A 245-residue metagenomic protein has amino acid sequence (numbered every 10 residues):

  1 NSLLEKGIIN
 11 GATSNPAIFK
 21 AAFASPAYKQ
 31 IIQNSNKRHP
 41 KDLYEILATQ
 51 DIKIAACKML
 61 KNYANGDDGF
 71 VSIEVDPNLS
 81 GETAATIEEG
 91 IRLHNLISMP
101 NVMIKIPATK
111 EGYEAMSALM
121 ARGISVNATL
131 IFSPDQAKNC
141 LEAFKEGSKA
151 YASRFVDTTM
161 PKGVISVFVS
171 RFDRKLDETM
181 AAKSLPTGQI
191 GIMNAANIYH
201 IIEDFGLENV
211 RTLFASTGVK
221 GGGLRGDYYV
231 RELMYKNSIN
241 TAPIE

Functional and structural regions predicted by a protein language model:
N1-I31: An N-terminal structural lobe/cap that precedes and organizes the functional/catalytic core across diverse proteins
N10-T13, D68-S72, N101-K105, G123-N127 (+2 more regions): Structural preference for beta-strand elements that scaffold enzyme active sites
N15, I73, I104, L119 (+2 more regions): Conserved, mostly hydrophobic/aromatic
P16-I18, G69, V75-L79, A108-G112 (+3 more regions): Active-site-proximal loop/turn and secondary-structure-junction residues that shape catalytic pockets, frequently
I18-K20, P26-A115: Active-site beta->alpha loop and helix N-cap motifs at the rims of alpha/beta catalytic domains
Y28-I32, A121, K145-G147: Short, hinge-like loop/turn segments at secondary-structure boundaries
L60, H94, M116, M120 (+3 more regions): Surface-exposed amphipathic alpha-helices with a cationic face
S125-E245: Catalytic alpha/beta core domains of metabolic enzymes, predominantly
